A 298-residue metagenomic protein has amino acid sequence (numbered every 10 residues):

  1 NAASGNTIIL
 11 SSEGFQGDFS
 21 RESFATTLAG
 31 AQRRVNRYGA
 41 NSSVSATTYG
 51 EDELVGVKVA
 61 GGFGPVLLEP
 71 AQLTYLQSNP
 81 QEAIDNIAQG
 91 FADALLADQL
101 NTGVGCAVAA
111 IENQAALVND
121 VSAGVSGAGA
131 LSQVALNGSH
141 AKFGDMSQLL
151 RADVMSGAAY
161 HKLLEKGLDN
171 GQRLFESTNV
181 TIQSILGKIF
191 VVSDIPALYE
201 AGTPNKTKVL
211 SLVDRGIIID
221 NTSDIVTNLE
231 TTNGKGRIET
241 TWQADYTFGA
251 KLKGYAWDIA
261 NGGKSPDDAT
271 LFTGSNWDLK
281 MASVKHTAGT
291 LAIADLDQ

Functional and structural regions predicted by a protein language model:
N1, F15, G124-L131, E165-Q298: Sequence/fold signature of self-assembling virion shell proteins
N1-G56, Q148, I217-I218, D224 (+2 more regions): N-terminal "assembly arms/tails" that initiate or stabilize quaternary assembly in self-assembling proteins
N1-S4, P70-S78, E82-A83, Q99-L100 (+2 more regions): Short, Lys/Arg-rich flexible segments
E13-G14, S20, F24-T27, S156-A158 (+2 more regions): Structured loops at beta-to-helix junctions and adjacent beta-edge loops in soluble globular domains
E51-L117, D145-D153, T231-Y255: Long, contiguous amphipathic alpha-helices that act as assembly "spine/axial" helices in icosahedral shell and virion
G62-L73, V154-A159, V192-I195, S211-D214: Helix N-cap / beta->alpha transition motif
A88, A92-L95, L136-H140, Q298: Short, well-ordered alpha-helical packing segments
A109-L186: Extended, solvent-exposed, turn-rich assembly/linker loops in the middle of proteins
